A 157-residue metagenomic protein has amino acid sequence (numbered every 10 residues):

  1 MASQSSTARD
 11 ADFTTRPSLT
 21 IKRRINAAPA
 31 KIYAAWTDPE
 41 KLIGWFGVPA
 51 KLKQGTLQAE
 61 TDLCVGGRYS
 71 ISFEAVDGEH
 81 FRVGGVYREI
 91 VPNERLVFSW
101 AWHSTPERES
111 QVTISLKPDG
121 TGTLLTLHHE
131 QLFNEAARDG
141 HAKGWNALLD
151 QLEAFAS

Functional and structural regions predicted by a protein language model:
M1-K53: Hydrophobic ligand-binding cavity/cleft-lining segments
M1-Q4, T14, E130-S157: A conserved amphipathic terminal alpha-helix motif
R16-K22, P29-K31, R68, R82 (+3 more regions): Intrinsic-disorder/low-complexity, polar/charged segments enriched in Ser/Thr/Lys/Arg/Asp/Glu/Gln
T20-I21, E40-H80: Short beta-edge strand/loop motif at the mouth of beta-sheet-based domains
R23, Q58-A59, V83-R88, W100-A101 (+1 more regions): Hydrophobic/aromatic beta-strand elements that line small-molecule binding cavities or substrate pockets in beta-rich
P29-A30, C64, R88-E94, S115-L124 (+1 more regions): A short, structured loop/turn motif at beta-sheet edges
I32, L42, Y69, Y87 (+4 more regions): Hydrophobic pocket/interface hotspot
R95-N146: Beta-strand/loop substructures that line and gate deep hydrophobic ligand-binding cavities in soluble
